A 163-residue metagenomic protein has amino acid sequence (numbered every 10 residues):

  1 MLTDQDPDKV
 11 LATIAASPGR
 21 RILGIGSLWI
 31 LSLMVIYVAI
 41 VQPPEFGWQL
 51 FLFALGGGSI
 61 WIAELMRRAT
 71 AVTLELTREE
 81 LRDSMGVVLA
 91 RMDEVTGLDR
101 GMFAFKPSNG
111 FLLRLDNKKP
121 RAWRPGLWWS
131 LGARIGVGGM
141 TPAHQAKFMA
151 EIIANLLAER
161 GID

Functional and structural regions predicted by a protein language model:
M1-P43, R134: N-terminal membrane-targeting/pre-transmembrane regions
L28-L33, F53-I60: Hydrophobic alpha-helical transmembrane segments of multipass integral membrane proteins
Q42-L55: Hydrophobic alpha-helical transmembrane segments
L55-D99: Conserved beta-hairpin
M66, T73, F103-F105, G126-W129: Short secondary-structure boundary/capping segments
L74, F111, I135: A broad, low-specificity signal marking well-ordered, structured residues that form hydrophobic/aromatic
M85-P120: Acidic, Ser/Thr-rich low-complexity segments on the non-lumenal side of membrane proteins
N117-D163: A membrane-cytosol interface segment of integral membrane proteins
